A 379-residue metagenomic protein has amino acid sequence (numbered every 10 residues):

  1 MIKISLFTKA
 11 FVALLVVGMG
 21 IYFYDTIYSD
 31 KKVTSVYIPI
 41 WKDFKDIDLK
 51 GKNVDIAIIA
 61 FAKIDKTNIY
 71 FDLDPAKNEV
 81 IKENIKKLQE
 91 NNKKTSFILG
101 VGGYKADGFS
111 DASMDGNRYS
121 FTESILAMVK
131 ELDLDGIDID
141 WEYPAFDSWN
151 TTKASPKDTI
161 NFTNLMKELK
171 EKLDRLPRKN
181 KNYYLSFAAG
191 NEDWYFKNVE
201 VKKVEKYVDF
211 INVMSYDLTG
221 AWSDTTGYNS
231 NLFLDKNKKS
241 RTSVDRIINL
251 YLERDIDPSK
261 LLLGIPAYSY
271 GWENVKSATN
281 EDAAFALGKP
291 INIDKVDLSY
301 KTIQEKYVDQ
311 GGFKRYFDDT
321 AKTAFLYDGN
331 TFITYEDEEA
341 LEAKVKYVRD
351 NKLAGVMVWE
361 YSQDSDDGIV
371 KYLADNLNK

Functional and structural regions predicted by a protein language model:
M1-A13: N-terminal Sec-pathway targeting helices
L15-Y24: Hydrophobic alpha-helical membrane-insertion segments, chiefly the h-region of N-terminal signal peptides
Y28-V129, F146, K157, T226 (+1 more regions): Glycan-recognition patch characteristic of GH18 chitinases/ENGases and related GlcNAc/peptidoglycan-binding proteins
K31-K32, N53-D55, K93-F97, D133-D135 (+4 more regions): Short, well-ordered coil/turn segments that N-cap beta-strands
S35, T67-V80, P144-K301: Substrate-binding surface in catalytic domains of secreted glycosidases
A57, L99, I139, L169 (+4 more regions): Conserved, mostly hydrophobic/aromatic
V101, T219-W222, I265-Y347, N376-L377: Glycan-binding loop/region signatures in secreted carbohydrate-active enzymes
S362-K379: Aromatic-rich peripheral "rim/lid" segments of glycoside hydrolase catalytic domains that contact and position glycan
